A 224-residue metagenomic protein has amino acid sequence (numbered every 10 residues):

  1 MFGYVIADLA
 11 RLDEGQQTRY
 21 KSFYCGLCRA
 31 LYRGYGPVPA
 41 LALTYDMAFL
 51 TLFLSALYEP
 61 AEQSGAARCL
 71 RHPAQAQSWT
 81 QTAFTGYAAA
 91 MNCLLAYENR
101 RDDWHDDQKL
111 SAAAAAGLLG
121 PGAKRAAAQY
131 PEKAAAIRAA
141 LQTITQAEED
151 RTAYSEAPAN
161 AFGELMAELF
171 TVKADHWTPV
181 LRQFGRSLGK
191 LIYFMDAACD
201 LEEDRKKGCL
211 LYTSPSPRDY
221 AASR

Functional and structural regions predicted by a protein language model:
M1-S78, E132-E148: Conserved N-terminal diphosphate/IPP-binding helix and adjacent helical/loop segment of trans-prenyltransferase domains
Y4, A42-G65, L70-Q108, P179-E203: Active-site alpha-helical segments that house and flank conserved acidic catalytic motifs for diphosphate chemistry
T85-Q146: Hydrophobic alpha-helical segments and helix pairs
R151-L169: Hydrophobic, aromatic-enriched interface-forming segments
A167-F184: Extended serine/threonine-enriched, polar tracts that run as long, contiguous segments within proteins
K207-L211: Solvent-exposed, glycine/polar-rich loop segments of beta-barrel outer-membrane systems
Y212-D219: Conserved small/polar residues in nucleotide/adenosyl-binding loops
R224: Catalytic cores of phosphodiester-bond-cleaving enzymes
